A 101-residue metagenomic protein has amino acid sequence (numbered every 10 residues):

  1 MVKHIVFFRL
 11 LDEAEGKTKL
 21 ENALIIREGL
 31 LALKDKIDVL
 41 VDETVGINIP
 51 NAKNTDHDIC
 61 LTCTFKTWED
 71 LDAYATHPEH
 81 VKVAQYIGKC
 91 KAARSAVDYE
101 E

Functional and structural regions predicted by a protein language model:
M1-H57, K66-D72, E100-E101: Short S/T/G/P-rich N-terminal loop/turn motif that feeds into the first structured element of a domain
W68-C90: C-terminal structural segments of small proteins and small subunits
G88, A92-E101: C-terminal end-helix/capping segment
